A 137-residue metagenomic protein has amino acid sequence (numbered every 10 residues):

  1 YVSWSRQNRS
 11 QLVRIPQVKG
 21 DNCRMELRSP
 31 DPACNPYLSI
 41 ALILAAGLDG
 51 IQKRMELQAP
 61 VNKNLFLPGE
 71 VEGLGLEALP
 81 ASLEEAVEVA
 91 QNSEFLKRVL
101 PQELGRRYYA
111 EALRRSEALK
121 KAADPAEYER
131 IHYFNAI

Functional and structural regions predicted by a protein language model:
Y1-I137: Catalytic-core signal marking the mid-to-C-terminal active-site face
